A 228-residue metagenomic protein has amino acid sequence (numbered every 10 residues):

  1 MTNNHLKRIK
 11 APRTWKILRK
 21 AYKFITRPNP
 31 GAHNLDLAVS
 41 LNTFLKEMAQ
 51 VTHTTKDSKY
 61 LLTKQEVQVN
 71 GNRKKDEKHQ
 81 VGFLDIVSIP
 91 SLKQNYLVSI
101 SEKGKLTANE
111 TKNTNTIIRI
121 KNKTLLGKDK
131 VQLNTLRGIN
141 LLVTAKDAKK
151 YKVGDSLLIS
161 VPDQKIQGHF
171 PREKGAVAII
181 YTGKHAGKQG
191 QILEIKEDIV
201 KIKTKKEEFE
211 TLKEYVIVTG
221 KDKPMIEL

Functional and structural regions predicted by a protein language model:
M1-L228: Ferredoxin-like alpha/beta domains used as RNA- or RNAP-binding modules
